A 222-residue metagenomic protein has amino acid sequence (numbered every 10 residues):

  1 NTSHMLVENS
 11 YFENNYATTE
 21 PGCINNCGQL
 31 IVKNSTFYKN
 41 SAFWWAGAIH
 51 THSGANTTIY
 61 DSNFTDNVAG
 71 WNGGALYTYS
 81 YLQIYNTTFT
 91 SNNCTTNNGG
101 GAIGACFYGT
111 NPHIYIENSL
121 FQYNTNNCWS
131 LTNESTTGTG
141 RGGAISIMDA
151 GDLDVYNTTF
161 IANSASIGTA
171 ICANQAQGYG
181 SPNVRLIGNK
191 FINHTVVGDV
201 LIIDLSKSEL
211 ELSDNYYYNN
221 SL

Functional and structural regions predicted by a protein language model:
N1-L222: Extracellular beta-rich repeat passengers
